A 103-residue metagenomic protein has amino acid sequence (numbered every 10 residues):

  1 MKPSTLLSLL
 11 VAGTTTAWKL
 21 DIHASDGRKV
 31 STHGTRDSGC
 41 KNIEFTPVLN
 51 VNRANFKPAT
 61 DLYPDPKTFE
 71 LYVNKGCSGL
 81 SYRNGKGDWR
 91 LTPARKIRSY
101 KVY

Functional and structural regions predicted by a protein language model:
M1-L9: Classical eukaryotic N-terminal signal peptides for Sec-dependent ER targeting/secretion, especially the positively
T5, T14-Y103: Compact beta-sheet-dominated domain cores in extracellular/mature segments
